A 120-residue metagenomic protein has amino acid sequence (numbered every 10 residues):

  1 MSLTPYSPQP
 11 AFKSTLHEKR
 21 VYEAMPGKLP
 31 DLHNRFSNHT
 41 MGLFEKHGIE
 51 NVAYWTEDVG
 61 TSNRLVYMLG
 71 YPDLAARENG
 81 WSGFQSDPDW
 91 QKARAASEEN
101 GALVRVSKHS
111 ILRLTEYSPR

Functional and structural regions predicted by a protein language model:
L3-F12, N34-V52, Y71-I111: An amphipathic, aromatic/His-enriched active-site/gating alpha helix that lines ligand/cofactor pockets
E18-Y22: Short glycine-/aliphatic-rich beta-strand segments at the starts of folded cytosolic domains
E23, M68-G70: Short hydrophobic/aromatic beta-strand micro-patches that form the beta-sheet surface supporting nucleotide- or nucleic
A24-H33: Short, surface-exposed ligand-recognition loops at beta-strand->loop->(often short) alpha-helix junctions that present
W55-T56: Trp/Gly-enriched beta-strand/coil motifs that build multi-repeat beta-propeller-like domains and related W-rich binding
G60-N63: Short acidic/glycine-enriched loop/turn segments that link adjacent beta-strands
R113-R120: Acidic/histidine-enriched, glycine/proline-rich intrinsically disordered or flexible terminal extensions
